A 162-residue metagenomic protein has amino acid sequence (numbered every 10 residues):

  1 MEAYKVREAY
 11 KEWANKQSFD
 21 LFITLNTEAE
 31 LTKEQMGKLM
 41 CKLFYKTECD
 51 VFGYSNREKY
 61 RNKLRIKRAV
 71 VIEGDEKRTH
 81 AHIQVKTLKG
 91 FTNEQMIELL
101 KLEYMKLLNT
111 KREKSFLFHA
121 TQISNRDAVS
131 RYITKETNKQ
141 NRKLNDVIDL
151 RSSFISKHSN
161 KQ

Functional and structural regions predicted by a protein language model:
M1-T79, T87-Q162: Right-hand nucleic-acid polymerase module
